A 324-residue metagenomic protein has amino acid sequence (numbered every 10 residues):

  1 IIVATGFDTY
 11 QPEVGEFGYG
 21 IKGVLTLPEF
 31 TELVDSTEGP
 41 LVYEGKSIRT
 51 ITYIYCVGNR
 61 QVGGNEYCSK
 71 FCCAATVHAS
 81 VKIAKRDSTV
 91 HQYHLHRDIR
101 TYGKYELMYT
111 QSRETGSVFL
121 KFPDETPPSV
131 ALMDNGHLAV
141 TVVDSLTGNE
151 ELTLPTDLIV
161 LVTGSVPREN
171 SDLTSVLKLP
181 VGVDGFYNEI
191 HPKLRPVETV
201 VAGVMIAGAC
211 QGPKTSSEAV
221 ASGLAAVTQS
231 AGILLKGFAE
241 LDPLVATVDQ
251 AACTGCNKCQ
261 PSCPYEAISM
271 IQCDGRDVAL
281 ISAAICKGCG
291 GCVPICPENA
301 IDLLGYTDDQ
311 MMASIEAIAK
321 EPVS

Functional and structural regions predicted by a protein language model:
I1-S324: Residues forming the flavin
